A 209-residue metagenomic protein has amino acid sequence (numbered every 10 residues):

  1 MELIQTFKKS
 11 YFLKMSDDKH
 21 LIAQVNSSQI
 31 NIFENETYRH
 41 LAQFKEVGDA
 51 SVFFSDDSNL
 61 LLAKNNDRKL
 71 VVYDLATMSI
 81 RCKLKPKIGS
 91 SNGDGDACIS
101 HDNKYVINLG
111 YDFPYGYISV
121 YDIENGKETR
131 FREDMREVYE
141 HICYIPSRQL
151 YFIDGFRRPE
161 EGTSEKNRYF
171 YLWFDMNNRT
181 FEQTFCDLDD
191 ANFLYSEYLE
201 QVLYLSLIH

Functional and structural regions predicted by a protein language model:
E2-T6, R39-F44, S79-I88, K127-E133 (+1 more regions): A short beta-strand motif characteristic of beta-propeller blades
Q5-S27: Beta-strand-rich domains and repeat architectures in extracellular enzymes and scaffolds, especially beta-propellers
K8-M15, V47-F53, G89-I99, M135-I145 (+1 more regions): Repeated scaffold domains used in trafficking and secretory/extracellular systems, primarily beta-propellers
D18-H20, D57-N59, D102-K104, S147-Q149 (+1 more regions): Short coil/turn segments that connect the beta-strands within blades of beta-propeller domains
Q24, A63, N108, F152-D154 (+1 more regions): Residue position within the beta-strands of beta-propeller blades
Q29-N31, R68-V71, P114-S119, P159-L172: Structural motif
N35-T37, L75-M78, D122-G126, D175-R179: Short loop/turn segments that connect beta-strands within beta-propeller blades
I208-H209: Conserved small/polar residues in nucleotide/adenosyl-binding loops
